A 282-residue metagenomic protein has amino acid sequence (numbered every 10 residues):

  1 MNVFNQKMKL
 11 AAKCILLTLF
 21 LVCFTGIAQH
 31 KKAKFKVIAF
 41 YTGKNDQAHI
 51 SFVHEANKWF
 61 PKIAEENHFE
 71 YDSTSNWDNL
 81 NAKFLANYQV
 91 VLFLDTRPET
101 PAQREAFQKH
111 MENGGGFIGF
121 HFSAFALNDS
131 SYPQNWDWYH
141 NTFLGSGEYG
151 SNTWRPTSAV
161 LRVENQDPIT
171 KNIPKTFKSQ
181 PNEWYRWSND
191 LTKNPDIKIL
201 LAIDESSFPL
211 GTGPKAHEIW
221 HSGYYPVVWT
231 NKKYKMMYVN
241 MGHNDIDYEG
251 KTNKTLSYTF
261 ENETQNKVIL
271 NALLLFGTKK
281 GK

Functional and structural regions predicted by a protein language model:
M1-K32: Bacterial Sec-dependent N-terminal signal peptides
H30-F35, W59-K62, E66, P209 (+2 more regions): Extracellular ligand-binding/catalytic regions of CAZymes and related secreted enzymes and adhesion modules
K34-L127: Helical hinge/lid and interdomain linker segments adjacent to catalytic or ligand-binding clefts that mediate domain
K44-N45, N79, P98, A124-A126 (+3 more regions): Short, solvent-exposed loop/turn segments at secondary-structure junctions
H54, K58, P101, E105 (+2 more regions): A structural signal for well-ordered alpha-helical segments within the folded catalytic domains of diverse enzymes
R97-N172: A glycine-rich, often tryptophan-bearing local segment used as a flexible ligand/cofactor-contacting loop or short
S130, P181, Y248-K251: A short, polar/proline- and glycine-enriched secondary-structure boundary/capping micro-motif
N152-Y238: Catalytic beta-strand/loop cores that center a nucleophilic Ser/Cys/Thr and support acyl-enzyme chemistry
